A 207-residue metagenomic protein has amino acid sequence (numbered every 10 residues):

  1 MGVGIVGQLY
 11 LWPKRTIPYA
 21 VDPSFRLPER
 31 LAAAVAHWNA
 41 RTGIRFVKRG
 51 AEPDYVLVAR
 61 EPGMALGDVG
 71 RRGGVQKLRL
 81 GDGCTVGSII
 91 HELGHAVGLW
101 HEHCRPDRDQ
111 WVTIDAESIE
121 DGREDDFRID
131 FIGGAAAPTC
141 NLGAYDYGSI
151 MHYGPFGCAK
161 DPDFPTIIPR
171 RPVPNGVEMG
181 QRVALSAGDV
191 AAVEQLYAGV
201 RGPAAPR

Functional and structural regions predicted by a protein language model:
M1-R207: Zinc-dependent metalloendopeptidases
